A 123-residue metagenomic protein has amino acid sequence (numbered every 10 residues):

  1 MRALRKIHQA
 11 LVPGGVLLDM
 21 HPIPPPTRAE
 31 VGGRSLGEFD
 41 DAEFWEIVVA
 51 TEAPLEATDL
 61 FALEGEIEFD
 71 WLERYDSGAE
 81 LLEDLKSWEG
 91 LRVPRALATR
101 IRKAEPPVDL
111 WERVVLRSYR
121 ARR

Functional and structural regions predicted by a protein language model:
M1-R2, I23: A short SAM/SAH-binding and catalytic strip from SAM-dependent methyltransferases
R2-V16: A short glycine-rich, Lys/Arg-flanked "PGG" loop and its adjoining helix->strand segment in the class I
I7, L17-P22, Y75, L81 (+1 more regions): Long, contiguous hydrophobic alpha-helical segments, chiefly transmembrane helices and signal peptides
V12, M20, P24, E46-P54 (+1 more regions): Conserved short hydrophobic patches within well-ordered secondary structure
V16-I47: Conserved class I S-adenosyl-L-methionine
S35-E52, I67-Y75, E89-R92: Acceptor-substrate binding/catalytic loop of class I
T58-R123: Conserved Class I S-adenosyl-L-methionine
